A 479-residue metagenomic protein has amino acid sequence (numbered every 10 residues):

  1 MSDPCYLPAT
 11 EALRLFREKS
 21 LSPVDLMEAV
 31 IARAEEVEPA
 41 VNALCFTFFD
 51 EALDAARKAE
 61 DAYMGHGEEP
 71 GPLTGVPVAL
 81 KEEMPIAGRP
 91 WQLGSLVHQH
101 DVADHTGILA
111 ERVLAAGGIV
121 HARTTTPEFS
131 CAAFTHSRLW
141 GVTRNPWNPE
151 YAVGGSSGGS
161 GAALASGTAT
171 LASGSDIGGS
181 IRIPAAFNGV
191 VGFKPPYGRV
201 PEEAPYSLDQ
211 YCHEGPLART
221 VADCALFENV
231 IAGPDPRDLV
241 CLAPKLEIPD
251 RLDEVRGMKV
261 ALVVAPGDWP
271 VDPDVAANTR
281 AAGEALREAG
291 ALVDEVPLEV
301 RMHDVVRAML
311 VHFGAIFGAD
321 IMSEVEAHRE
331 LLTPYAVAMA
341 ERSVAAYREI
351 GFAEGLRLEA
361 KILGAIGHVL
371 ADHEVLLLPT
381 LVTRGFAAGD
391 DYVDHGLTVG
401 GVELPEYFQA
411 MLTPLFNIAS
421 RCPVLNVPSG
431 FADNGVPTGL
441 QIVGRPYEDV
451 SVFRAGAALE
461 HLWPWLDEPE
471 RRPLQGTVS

Functional and structural regions predicted by a protein language model:
M1-D54, E288-G290, E468-S479: An N-terminal boundary/leader segment
P23-E28, R57, P273-L298, I321-H328 (+1 more regions): Acyltransferase
V30, A52, C224, V260 (+4 more regions): Residue-level signal for inorganic ion chemistry
A52, G65-L139: Acidic/His- and Gly-rich active-site-bordering loop/insert found across diverse amide/peptide-bond hydrolases
L73-L93, E254-V264, V311-G367, P379-T383 (+2 more regions): Short helix-loop capping/hinge segments that flank enzyme active sites or metal/cofactor-binding pockets
L96, H100, C241, R307 (+1 more regions): Short, surface-exposed loop/helix-turn segments at secondary-structure junctions that function as lids/hinges flanking
H105-I231, D235, A419-F431, V436-G439: Short glycine/serine-rich loop segments
V191-A277, A281-G283, V300, S323 (+1 more regions): A short helix-breaking turn/cap at a secondary-structure junction
